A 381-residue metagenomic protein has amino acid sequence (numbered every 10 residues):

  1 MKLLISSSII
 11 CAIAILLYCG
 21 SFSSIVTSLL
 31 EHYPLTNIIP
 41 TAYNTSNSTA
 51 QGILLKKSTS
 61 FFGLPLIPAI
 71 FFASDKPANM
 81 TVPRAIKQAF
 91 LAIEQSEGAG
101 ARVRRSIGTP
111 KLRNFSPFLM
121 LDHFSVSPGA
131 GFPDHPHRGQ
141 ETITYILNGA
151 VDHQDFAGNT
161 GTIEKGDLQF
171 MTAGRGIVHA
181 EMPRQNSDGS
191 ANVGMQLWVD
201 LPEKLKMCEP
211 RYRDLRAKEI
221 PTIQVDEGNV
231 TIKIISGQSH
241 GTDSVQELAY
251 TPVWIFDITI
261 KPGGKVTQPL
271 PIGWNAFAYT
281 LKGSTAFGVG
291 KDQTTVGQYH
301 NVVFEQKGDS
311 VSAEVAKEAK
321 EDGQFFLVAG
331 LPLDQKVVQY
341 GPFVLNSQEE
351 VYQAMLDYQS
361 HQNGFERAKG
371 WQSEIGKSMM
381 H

Functional and structural regions predicted by a protein language model:
K2-H381: Jelly-roll (double-stranded beta-helix
